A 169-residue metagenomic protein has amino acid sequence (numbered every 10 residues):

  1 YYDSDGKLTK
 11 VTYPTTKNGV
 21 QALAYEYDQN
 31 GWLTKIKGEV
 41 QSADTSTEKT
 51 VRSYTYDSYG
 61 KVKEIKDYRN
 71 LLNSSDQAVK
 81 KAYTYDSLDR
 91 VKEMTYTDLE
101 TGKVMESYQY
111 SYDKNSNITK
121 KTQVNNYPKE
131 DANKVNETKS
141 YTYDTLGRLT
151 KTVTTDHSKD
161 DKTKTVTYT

Functional and structural regions predicted by a protein language model:
Y1-T169: Beta-strand elements of repeat-based all-beta scaffolds
